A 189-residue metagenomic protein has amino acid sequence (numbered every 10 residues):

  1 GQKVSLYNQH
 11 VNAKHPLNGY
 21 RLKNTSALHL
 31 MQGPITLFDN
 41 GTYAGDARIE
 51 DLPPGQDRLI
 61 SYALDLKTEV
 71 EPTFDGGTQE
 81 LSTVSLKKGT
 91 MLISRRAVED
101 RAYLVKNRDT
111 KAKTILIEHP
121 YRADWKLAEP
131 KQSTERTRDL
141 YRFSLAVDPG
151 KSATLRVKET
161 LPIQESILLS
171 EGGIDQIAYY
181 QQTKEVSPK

Functional and structural regions predicted by a protein language model:
G1-L104, K111-D124, A128-E129, S133-L145 (+2 more regions): Intrinsically disordered, low-complexity Ser/Thr/Pro/Gly-rich interaction regions that scaffold/cooperate
